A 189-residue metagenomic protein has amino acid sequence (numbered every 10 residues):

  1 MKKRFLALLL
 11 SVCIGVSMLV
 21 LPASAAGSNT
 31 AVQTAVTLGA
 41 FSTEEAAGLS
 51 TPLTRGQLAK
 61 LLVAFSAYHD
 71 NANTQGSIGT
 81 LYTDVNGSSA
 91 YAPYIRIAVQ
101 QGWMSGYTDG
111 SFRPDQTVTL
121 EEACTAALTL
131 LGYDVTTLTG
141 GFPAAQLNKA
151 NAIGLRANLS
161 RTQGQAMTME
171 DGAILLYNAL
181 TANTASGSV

Functional and structural regions predicted by a protein language model:
K2-A31, V36-A92, Q100-E121, A127-A166 (+1 more regions): Feature responds to low-complexity, polar/acidic, surface-exposed segments characteristic of secreted/exported proteins
E170, L175: Surface-exposed binding/hinge segments that line and control ligand-binding clefts or catalytic entry sites
